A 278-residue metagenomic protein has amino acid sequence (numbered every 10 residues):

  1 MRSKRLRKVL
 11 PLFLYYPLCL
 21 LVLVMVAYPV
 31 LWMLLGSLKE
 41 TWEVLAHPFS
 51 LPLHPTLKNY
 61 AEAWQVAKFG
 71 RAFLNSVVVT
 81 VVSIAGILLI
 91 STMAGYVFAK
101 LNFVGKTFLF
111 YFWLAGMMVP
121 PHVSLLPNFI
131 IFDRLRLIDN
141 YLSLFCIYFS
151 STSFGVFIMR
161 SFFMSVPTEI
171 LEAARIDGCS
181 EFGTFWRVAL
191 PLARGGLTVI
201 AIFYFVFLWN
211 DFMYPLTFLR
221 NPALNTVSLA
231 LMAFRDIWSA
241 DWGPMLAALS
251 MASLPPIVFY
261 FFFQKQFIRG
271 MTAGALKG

Functional and structural regions predicted by a protein language model:
K4-R7, P11-G278: A structural signal for multi-pass alpha-helical bundles of membrane permease subunits that mediate small-molecule
